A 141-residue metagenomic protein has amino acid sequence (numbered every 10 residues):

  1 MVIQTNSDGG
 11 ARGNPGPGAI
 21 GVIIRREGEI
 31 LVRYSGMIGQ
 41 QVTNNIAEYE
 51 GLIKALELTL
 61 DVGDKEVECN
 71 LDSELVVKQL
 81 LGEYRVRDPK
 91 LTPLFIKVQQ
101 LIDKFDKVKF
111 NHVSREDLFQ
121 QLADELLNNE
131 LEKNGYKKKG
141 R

Functional and structural regions predicted by a protein language model:
M1-I46, E57-V62: RNase H-like nuclease fold core
G10-N14, I53-L127, L131-G135: RNase H catalytic domain
E48, L52: Short, conserved alpha-helix that lines the donor NDP-sugar binding/gating region of sugar-transfer enzymes
G135-R141: Extended, charge-rich low-complexity interaction segments
